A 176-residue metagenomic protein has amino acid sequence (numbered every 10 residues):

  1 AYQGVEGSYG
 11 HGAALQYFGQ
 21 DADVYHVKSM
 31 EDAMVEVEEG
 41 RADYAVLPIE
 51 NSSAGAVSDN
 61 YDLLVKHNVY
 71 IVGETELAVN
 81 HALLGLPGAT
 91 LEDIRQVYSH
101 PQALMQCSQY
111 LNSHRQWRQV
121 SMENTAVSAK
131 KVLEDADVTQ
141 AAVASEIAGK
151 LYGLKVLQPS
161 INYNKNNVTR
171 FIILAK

Functional and structural regions predicted by a protein language model:
A1-K176: Domain-level signature for soluble enzymes in the chorismate/prephenate branch of the shikimate pathway
